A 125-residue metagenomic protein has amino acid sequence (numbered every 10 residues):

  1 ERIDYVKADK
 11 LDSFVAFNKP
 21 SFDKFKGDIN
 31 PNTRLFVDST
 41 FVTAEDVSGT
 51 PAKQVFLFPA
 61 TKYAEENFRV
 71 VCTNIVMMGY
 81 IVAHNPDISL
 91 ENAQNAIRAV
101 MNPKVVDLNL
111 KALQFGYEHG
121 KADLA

Functional and structural regions predicted by a protein language model:
E1-A125: Active-site cofactor/cluster-binding pocket
